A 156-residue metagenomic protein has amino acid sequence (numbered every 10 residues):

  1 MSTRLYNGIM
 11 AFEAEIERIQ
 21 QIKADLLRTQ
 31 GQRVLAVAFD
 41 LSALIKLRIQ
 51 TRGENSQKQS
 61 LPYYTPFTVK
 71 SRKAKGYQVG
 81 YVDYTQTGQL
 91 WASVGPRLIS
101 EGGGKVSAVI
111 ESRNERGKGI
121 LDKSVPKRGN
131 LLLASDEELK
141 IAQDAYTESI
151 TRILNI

Functional and structural regions predicted by a protein language model:
M1-I156: Short, Lys/Arg-rich flexible segments
